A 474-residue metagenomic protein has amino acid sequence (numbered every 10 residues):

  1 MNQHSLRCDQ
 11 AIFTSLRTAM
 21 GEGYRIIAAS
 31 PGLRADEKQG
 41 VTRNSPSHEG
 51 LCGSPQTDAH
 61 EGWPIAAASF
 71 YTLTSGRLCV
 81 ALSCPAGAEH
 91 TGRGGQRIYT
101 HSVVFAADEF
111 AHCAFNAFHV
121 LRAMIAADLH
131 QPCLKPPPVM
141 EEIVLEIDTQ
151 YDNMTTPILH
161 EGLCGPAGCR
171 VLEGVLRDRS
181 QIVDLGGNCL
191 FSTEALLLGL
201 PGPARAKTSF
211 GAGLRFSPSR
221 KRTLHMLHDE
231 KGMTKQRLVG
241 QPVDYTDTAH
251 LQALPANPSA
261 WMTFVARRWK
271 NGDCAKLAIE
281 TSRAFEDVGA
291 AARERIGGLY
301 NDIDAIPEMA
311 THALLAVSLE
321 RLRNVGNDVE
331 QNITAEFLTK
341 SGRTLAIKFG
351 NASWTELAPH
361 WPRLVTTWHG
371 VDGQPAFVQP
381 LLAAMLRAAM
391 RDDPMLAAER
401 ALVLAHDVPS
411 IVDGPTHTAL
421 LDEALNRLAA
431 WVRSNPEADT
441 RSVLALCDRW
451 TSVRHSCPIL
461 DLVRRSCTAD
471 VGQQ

Functional and structural regions predicted by a protein language model:
M1, C8-A11, S15, V183 (+1 more regions): Alpha-helical structural signal with a strong bias for long, charge-/Ser/Thr/Gly-rich, low-complexity C-terminal tracts
M1-D152, A204-F210, L214-F216, A256-S259 (+5 more regions): Extended, helix-rich scaffolding/adaptor regions
A29-L33, C84, F105-F110, H228-K231 (+3 more regions): Secondary-structure transition/turn motif
R34-D36, H160, C164-G165, P201 (+3 more regions): Alpha-helix initiation/capping motif
H101-A107, E141-L159, R177-D184, G240-A253 (+2 more regions): Charged, low-complexity surface segments at secondary-structure and domain boundaries
P157-T193, G202, A206: Core of folded catalytic or high-affinity ligand/protein-binding domains in predominantly eukaryotic proteins
T193-V243: Short helix/strand-capping turn motifs
L224-G272: A recognition module on extended beta-rich or small alphabeta surfaces enriched in W/G with H and D/E
